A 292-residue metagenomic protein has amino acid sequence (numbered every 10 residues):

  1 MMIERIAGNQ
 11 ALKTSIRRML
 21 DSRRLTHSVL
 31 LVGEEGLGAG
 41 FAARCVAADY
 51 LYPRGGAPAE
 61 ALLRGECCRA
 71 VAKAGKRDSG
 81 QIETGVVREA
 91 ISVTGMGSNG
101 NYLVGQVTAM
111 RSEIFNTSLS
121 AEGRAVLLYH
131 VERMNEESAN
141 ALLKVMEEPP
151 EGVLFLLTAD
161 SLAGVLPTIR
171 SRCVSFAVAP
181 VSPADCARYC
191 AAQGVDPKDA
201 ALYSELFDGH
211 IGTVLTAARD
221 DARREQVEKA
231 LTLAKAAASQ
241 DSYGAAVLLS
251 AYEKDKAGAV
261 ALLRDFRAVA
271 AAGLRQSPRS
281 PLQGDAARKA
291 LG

Functional and structural regions predicted by a protein language model:
M1-D49, P53-L63, R69, K73-Q81 (+2 more regions): Charged, glycine-rich active-site and insertion segments that engage polyanionic ligands
T14-L20, N101-A125, R133, K144: Conserved alpha-helical scaffold flanking the Walker A/P-loop in AAA+ ATPase domains
M96-L103, V131, S175: Flexible beta-alpha connector loops of hexameric P-loop NTPases
F115, N140-L154: Conserved catalytic/switch belt of AAA+ P-loop NTPases
A121-A125, P150-L156: Loop/turn-to-beta-strand initiation segments
N135-E137, P167: Conserved D-loop-proximal element of ABC-family nucleotide-binding domains
